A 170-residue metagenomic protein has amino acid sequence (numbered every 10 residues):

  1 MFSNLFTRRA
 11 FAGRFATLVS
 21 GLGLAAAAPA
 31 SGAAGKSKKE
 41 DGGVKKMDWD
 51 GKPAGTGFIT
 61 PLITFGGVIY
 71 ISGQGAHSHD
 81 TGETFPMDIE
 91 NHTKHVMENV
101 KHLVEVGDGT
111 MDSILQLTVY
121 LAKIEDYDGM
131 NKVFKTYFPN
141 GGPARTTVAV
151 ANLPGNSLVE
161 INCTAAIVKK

Functional and structural regions predicted by a protein language model:
F2-N91, E105-G107, L121-K170: N-terminal presequence-like segments and the immediate start of the first folded domain
L103-I114: Phosphate/pyrophosphate-binding loops at sites that engage ATP/ADP/AMP, CoA/4′-phosphopantetheine, polyphosphate
Q116-Y120: Short glycine-rich or small-residue beta-strand-to-loop segments that form or flank ligand, phosphate, metal/Fe-S
